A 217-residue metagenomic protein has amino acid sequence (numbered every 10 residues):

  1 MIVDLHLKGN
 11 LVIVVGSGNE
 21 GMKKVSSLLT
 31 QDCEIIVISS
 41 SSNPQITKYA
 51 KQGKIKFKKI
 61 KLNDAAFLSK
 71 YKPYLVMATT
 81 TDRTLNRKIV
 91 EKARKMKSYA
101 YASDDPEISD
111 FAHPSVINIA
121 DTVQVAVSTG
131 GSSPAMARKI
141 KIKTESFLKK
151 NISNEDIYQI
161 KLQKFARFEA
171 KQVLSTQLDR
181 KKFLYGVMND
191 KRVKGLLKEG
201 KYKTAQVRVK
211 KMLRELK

Functional and structural regions predicted by a protein language model:
V3-S26, Y158-Q172: Glycine-rich adenosine-cofactor-binding loop
G18-E20, R83-T84, G131: Residue-level detector of alpha-helix initiation sites
K23, Q31-Y49: NAD(P)-binding Rossmann-fold cofactor-contacting core
K54-K56: Short, conserved active-site loop motifs that form the nucleotide-linked donor/cofactor pocket
K59-A65: Conserved SAM/SAH-binding loop
L75-D82, N86-H113: ADP-ribose/adenylate-binding Rossmann-like module
T81, A102-S153: E1/E1-like adenylate-forming module used to activate ubiquitin-like modifiers and sulfur-carrier proteins
T129-K217: An accessory alpha-helical subdomain
